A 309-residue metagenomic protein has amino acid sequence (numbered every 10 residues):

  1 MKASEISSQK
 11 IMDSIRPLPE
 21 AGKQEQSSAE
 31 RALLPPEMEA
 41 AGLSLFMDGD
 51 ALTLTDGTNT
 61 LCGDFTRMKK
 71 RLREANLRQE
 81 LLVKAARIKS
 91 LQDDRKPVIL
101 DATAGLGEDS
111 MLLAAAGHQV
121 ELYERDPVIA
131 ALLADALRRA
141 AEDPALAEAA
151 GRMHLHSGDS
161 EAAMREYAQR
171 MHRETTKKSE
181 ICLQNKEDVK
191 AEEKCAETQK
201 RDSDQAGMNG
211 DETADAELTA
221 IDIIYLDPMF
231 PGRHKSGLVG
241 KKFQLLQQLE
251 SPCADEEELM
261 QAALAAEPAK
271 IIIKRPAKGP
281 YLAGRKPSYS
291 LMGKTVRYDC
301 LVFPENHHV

Functional and structural regions predicted by a protein language model:
M1-K96: S-adenosyl-L-methionine
I6-A29, A168-A220: Intrinsically disordered, low-complexity terminal tails and inter-domain linkers enriched for S/T/G/P/D/E
V98-L100, A104-A145, S157-G158: SAM cofactor-binding core of SAM-dependent methyltransferases, primarily the Rossmann-like beta-alpha-beta module
I99-L112, A220-G240: Conserved proline-anchored active-site loop of SAM-dependent methyltransferases that bridges a beta-strand
L132-K178, N185, D211-L218: S-adenosyl-L-methionine
A163-E166, R170-M171, S251-L264: A short, acidic, amphipathic alpha-helical segment used as a generic capping/interface helix at domain edges
P228-L259: Mobile active-site "lid"/loop adjacent to the S-adenosyl-L-methionine
E256-V302: Conserved Class I SAM-dependent methyltransferase catalytic core
